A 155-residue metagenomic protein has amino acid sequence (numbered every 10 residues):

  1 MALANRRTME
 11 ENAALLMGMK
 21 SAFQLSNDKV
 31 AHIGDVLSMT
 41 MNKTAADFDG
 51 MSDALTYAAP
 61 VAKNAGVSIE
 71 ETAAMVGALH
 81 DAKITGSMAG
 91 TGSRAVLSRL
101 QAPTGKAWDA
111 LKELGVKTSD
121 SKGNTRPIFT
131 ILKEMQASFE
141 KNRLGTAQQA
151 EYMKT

Functional and structural regions predicted by a protein language model:
M1-M41, G50-Y57, S68-T155: Alpha-helical architecture feature
A46-F48: Membrane-interfacial loop-to-helix junctions in multi-pass transporters
A62-S68: Charged, solvent-exposed structural "stalk/scaffold" segments of large extracytoplasmic/peripheral assemblies
